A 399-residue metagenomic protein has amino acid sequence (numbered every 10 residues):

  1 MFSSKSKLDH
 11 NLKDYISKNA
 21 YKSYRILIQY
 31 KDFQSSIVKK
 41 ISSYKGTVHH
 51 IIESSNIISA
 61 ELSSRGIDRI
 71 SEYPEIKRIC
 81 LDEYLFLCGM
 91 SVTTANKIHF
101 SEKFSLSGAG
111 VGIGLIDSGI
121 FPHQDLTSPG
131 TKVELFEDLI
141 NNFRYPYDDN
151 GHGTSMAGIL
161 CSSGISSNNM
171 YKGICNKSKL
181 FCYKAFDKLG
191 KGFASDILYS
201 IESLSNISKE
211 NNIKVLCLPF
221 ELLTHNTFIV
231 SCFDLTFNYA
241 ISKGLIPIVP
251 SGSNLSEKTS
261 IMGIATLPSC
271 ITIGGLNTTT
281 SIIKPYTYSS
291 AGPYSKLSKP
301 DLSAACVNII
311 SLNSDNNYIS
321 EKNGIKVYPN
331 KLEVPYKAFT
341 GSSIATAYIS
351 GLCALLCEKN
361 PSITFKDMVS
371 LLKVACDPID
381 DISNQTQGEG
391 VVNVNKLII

Functional and structural regions predicted by a protein language model:
M1-L12, S35-E102: Autoinhibitory propeptides
N11-Y30: Short glycine-/aliphatic-rich beta-strand segments at the starts of folded cytosolic domains
K103-I113, G119-E134, R144-A194, N211-K214 (+3 more regions): Subtilisin-like serine protease catalytic core
D117, A265-A354: Extracellular S/T/G-rich loop segment that most often corresponds to the catalytic His/Ser-adjacent loop
P122-Q124, S166, S253-T259, T279-T280: Active-site environment of divalent metal-dependent phosphoester hydrolases
C161-S162, E202-S203, S350-E358: Short glycine/serine- and small hydrophobic-enriched flexible loop segments
F186-S269, A338-T340, I344-T346, Q385: Substrate-binding/access-modulating region of protease and related hydrolase catalytic domains
I213-C217, E358-I399: C-terminal subdomain of the subtilisin-like protease fold in secreted/lumenal serine endopeptidases
